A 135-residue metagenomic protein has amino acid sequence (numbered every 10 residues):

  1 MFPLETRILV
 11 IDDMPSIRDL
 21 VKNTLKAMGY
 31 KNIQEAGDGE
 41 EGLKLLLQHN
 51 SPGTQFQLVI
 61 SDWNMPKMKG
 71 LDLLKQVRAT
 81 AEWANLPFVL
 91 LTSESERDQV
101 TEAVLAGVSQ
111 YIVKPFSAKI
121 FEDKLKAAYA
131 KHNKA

Functional and structural regions predicted by a protein language model:
P15-Q34: Two-component/phosphorelay signaling modules centered on CheY-like receiver
K22, D72, S95-Q110: Alpha4 helix (beta4-alpha4-beta5 surface) of REC/receiver domains from two-component response regulators
E35-Q48, G70: Helix N-cap/capping motif at the beta->alpha junctions
N50-I60: Active-site beta3 strand of CheY-like receiver
D62, T92: Active-site residues of response regulator receiver
M65: Receiver (REC) domain active-site loop signature in two-component systems and cognate sites in sensor histidine kinases
L71-A84: Short amphipathic alpha-helix used as the core "switch/output" element in two-component signaling
F116-L125: C-terminal output helix
